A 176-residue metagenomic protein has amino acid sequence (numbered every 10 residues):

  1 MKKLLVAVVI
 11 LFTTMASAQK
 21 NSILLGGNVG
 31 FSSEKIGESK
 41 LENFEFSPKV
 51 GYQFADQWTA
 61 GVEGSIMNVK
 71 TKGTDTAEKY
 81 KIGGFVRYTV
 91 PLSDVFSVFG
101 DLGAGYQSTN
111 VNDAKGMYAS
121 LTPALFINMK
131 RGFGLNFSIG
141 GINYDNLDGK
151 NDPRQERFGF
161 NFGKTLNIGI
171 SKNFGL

Functional and structural regions predicted by a protein language model:
M1-S22, G175-L176: Cleavable N-terminal export/targeting peptides
K20-S22, S39-N43, D75-K81, N112-Y118 (+1 more regions): Transmembrane beta-barrel outer-membrane domains
L24-N28: Short, hydrophobic/glycine-enriched beta-strand segments
F31, S47-L135, N167, K172-L176: Gram-negative (and chloroplast) outer-membrane scaffold detector with strong preference for beta-barrel transmembrane
F31-K49, E63, K150, R154-E156: Surface-exposed strand-loop-strand hairpins of Gram-negative outer-membrane beta-barrel proteins
G141-L176: Hydrophobic secondary-structure block in the mid-to-C-terminal portion of proteins
